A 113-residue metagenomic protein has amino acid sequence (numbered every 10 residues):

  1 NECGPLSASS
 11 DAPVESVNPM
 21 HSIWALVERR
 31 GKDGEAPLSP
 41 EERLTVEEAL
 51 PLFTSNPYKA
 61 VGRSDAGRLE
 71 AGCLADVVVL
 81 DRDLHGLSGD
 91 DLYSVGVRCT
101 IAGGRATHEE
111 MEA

Functional and structural regions predicted by a protein language model:
N1-H85, V95, C99-G103: His/Asp/Glu-enriched, well-ordered alpha-helical/loop segment that forms or immediately abuts the divalent-metal
G89-L92: Short glycine-biased active-site loop of nucleotidyltransferases that positions the nucleotide triphosphate and helps
E112-A113: Residue-level structural signal for beta-strand termini and adjacent loop
